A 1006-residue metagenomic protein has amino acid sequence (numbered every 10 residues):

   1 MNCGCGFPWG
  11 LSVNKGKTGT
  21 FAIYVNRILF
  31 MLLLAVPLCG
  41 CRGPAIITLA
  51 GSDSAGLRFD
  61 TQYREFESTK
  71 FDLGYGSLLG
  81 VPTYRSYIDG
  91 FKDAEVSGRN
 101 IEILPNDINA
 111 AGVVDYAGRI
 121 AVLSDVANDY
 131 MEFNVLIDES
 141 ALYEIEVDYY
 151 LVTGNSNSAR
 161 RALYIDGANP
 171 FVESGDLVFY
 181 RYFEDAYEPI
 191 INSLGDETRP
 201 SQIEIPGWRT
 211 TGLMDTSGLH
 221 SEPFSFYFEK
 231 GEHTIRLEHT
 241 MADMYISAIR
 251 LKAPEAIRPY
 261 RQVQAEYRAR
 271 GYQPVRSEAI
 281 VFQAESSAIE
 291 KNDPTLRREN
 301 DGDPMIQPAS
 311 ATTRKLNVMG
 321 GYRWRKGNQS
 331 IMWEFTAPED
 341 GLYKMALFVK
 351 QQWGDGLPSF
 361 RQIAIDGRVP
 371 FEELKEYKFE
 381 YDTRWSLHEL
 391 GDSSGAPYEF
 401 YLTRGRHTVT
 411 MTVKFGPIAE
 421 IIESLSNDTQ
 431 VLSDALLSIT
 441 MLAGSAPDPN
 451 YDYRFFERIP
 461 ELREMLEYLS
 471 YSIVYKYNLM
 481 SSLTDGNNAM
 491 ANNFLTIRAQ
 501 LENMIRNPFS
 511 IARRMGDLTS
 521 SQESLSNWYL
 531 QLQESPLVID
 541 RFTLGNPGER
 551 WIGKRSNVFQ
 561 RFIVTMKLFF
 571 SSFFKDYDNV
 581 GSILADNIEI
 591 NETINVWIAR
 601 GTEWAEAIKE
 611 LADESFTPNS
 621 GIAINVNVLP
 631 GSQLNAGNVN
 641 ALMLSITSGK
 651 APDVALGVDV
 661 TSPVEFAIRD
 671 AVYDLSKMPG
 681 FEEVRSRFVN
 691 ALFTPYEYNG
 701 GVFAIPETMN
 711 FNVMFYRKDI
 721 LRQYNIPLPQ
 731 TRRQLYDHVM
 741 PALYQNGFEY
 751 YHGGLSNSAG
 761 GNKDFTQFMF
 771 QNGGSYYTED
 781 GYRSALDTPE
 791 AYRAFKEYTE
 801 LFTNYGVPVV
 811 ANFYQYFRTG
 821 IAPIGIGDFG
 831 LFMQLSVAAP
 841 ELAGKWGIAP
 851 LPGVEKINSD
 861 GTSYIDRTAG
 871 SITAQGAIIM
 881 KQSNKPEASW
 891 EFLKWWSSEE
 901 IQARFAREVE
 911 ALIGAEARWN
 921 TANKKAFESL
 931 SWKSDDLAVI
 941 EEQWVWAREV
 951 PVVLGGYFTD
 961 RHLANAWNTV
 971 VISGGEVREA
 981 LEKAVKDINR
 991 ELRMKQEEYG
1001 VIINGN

Functional and structural regions predicted by a protein language model:
G43-F542: Extracytoplasmic
G486, R513-D517, F542, N546 (+2 more regions): C-terminal capping/gating helix-and-loop segments adjacent to ligand/active sites or protein-protein/ligand interfaces
F573-I588, V658-V713, Y736-D737, K845-P852 (+1 more regions): Hinge/lid segment of periplasmic solute-binding proteins
E614-F688, P695, D719-P727, P823-I824 (+3 more regions): Extracytoplasmic "Venus flytrap"/periplasmic binding protein-like
F666-D670, V689-L728, F748, G754-G781 (+4 more regions): Periplasmic solute-binding protein
M740-P741, D780-V810: Glycine-centered hinge/linker elements that transmit conformational signals in sensory and ligand-binding systems
D764-Q767, K796-E891: Extracytoplasmic/periplasmic substrate-binding proteins
A849, G853, D860-S863, R907-T969 (+1 more regions): Long, aromatic- and glycine/proline-rich binding clefts that accommodate carbohydrate-like moieties
